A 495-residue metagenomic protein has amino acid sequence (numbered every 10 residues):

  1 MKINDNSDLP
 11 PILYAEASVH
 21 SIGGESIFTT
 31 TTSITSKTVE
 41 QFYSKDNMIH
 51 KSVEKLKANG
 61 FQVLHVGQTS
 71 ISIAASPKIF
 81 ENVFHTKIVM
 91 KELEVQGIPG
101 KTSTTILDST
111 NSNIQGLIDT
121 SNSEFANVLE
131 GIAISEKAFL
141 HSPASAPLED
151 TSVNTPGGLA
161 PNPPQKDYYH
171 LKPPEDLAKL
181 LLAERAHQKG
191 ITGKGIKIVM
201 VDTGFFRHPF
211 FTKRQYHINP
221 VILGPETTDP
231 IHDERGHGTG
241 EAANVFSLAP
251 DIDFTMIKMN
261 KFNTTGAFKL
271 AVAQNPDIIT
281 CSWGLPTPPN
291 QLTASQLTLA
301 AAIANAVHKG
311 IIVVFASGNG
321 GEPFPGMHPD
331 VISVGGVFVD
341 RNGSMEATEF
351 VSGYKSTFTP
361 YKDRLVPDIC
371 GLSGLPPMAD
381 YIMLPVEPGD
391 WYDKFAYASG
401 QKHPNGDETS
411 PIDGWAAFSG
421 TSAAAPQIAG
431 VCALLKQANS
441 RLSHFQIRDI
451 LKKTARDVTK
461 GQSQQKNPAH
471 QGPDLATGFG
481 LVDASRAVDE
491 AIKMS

Functional and structural regions predicted by a protein language model:
P10-A144: Inhibitory N-terminal propeptides of secreted protease zymogens
I98, T105-K194, L292: Protease zymogen maturation seam
L159, A178-E226, F315, I369: Acidic-leg catalytic submotif of subtilisin-like serine proteases
V201, R214, L223-K258, T265 (+1 more regions): Active-site alpha-helical elements of protease catalytic centers
D202, G326-A429, A433: Extracellular S/T/G-rich loop segment that most often corresponds to the catalytic His/Ser-adjacent loop
T239-G240, M256-V331, R341, T409-P426: Substrate-binding/access-modulating region of protease and related hydrolase catalytic domains
V245-N263, Q274-N275, L442-V458: Short helix-loop-beta-strand segments that form the rim/entrance of peptidase-like active sites
I278-T280, D407-W415, Q437-S495: C-terminal subdomain of the subtilisin-like protease fold in secreted/lumenal serine endopeptidases
